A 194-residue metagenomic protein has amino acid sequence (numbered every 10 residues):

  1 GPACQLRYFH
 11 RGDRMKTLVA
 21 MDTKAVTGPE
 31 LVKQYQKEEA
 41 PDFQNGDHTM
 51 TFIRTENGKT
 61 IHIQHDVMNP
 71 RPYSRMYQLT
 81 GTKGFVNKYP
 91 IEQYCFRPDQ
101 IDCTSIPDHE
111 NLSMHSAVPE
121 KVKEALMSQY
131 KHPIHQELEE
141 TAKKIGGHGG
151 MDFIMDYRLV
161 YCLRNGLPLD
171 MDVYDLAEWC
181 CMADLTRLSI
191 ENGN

Functional and structural regions predicted by a protein language model:
G1-S74, Q78, Y174: Rossmann-like dinucleotide-binding domain that binds NAD(P)(H)
A3, P70-P90, F96-N194: C-terminal helical cap and adjacent loop that interface with cofactors, partners, or active-site loops
